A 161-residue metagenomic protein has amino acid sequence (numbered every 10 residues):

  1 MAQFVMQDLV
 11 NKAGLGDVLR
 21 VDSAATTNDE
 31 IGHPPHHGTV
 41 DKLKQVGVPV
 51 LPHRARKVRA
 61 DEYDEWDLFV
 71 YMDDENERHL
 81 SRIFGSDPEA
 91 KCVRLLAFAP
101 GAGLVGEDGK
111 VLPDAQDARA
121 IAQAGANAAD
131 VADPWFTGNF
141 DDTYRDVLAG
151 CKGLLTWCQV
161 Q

Functional and structural regions predicted by a protein language model:
M1-E65, T156-Q161: Conserved active-site segments centered on acidic
R20-S23, D73-E77: A general secondary-structure boundary signal
L68, D74, R78-Q161: Phosphate-binding/catalytic loops
